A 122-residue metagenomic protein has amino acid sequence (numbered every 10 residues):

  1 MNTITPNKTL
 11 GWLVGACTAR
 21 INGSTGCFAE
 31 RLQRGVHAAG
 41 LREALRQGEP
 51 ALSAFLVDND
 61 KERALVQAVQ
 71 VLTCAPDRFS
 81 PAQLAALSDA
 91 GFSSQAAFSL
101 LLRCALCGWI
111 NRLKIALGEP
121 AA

Functional and structural regions predicted by a protein language model:
M1-A122: Hydrophobic alpha-helical segments
